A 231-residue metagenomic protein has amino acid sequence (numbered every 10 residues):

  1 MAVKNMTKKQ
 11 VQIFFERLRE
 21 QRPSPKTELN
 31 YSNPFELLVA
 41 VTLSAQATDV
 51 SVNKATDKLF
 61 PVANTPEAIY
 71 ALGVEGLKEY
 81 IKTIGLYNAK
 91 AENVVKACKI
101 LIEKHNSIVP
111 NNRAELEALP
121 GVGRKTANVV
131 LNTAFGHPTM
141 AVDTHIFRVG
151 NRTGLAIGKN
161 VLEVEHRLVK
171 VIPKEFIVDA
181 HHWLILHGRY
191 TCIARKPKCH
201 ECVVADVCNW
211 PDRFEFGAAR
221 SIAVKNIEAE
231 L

Functional and structural regions predicted by a protein language model:
V3-E228: Catalytic cores of DNA base-excision repair glycosylases
